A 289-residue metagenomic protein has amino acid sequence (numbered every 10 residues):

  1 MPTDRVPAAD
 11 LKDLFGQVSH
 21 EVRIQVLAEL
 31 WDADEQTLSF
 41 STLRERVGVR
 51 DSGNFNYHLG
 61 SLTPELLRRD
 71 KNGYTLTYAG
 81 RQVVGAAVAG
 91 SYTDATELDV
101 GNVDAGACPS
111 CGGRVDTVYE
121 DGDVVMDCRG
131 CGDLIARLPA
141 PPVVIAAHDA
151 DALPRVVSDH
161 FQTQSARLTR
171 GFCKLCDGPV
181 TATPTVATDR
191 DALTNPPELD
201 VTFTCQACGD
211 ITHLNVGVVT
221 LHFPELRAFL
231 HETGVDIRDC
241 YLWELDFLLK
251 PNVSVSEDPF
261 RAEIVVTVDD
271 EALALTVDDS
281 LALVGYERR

Functional and structural regions predicted by a protein language model:
P2-Q25: Short alpha-helical segments that sit at the start of domains
V26, D34-V47: Short acidic, hydrophobic short linear motifs in intrinsically disordered regions
T63-N72: A short, conserved structural fragment
D70, D116-G122, L138-P142, V180-A187 (+1 more regions): Short Cys/His-rich "knuckle" micro-motifs
N72-G90: Basic, amphipathic "hinge/linker" alpha-helix immediately C-terminal to the N-terminal HTH DNA-binding motif
T93-A105, D116-G122, D159-R170, T194-L199: Short, flexible, mixed-charge glycine/proline-rich loop motifs that serve as phosphate/nucleic-acid-contacting
C108-G112, C128-C131, C173-C176, C205-C208: Short cysteine-rich clusters marking metal-coordination/redox-active sites
A150-D151, Q162-R289: C-terminal regulatory/effector modules of DNA-binding transcriptional regulators
